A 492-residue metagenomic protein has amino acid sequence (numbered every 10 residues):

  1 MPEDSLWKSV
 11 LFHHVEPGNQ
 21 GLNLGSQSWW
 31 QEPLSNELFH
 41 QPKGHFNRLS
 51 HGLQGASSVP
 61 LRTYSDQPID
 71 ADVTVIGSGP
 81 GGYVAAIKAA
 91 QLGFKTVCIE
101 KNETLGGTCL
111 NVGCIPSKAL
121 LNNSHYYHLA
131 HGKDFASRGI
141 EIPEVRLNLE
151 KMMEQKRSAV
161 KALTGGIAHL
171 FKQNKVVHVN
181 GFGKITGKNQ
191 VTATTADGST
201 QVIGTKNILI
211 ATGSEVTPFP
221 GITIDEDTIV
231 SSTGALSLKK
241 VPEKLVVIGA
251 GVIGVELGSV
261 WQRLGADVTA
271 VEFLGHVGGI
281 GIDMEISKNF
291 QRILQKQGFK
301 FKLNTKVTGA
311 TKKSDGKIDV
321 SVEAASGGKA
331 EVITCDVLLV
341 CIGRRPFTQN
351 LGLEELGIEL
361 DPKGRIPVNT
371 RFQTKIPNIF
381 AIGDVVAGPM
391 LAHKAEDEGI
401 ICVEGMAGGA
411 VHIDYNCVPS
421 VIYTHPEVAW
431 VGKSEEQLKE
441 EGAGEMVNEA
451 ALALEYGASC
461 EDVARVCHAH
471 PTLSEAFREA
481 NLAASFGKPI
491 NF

Functional and structural regions predicted by a protein language model:
M1-P68: N-terminal mitochondrial targeting presequence
W29, P42, F46-P60, P68-A71 (+10 more regions): Glycine-rich flavin
D66-G79, V241-G251: Beta1/beta-strand and adjacent pyrophosphate-binding region of the FAD-binding site in flavoprotein oxidoreductases
T74-I76, G183, V202-G213, V247-I248 (+3 more regions): Short hydrophobic core segments
I76-G81, A85, A90-N102, I115 (+5 more regions): Flexible, glycine-rich terminal cap/loop adjacent to redox cofactors in electron-transfer oxidoreductases
A86, A90, G258, Q262-R263: Gly/Ala-rich phosphate-binding loop of Rossmann-like dinucleotide-binding domains, activating on the conserved
D225-V241, I333-M406, A450-L454, A464: FAD-site-proximal beta/loop scaffold in flavoenzymes
